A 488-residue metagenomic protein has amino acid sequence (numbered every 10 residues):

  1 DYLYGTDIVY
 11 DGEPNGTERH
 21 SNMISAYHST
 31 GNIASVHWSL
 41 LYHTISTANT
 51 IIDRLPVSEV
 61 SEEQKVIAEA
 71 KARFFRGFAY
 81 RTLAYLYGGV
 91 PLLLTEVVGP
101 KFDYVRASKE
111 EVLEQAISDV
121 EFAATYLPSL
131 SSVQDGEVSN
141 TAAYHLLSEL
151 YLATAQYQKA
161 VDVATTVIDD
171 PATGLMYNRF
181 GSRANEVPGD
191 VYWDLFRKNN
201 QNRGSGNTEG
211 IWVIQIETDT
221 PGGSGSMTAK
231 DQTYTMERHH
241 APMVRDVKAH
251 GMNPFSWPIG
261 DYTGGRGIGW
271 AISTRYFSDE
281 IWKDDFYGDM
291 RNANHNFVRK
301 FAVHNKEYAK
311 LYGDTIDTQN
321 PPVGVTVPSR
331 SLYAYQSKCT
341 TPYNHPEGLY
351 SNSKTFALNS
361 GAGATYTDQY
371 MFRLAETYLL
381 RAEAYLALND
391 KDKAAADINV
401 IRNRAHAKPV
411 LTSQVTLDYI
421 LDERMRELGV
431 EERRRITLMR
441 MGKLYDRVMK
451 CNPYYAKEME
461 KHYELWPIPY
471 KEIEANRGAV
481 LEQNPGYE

Functional and structural regions predicted by a protein language model:
D1-E13, Y151-N320: An aromatic- and glycine-enriched ligand-binding surface/loop that stacks and positions planar moieties
I8, E13-P14, L41-Y42, Q115 (+7 more regions): Long, intrinsically disordered, low-complexity segments
D11-Y87, D103-E111, E121-L130, G348 (+1 more regions): Conserved, well-structured interaction surfaces
G269-I401: C-terminal substrate/ligand-recognition segments
